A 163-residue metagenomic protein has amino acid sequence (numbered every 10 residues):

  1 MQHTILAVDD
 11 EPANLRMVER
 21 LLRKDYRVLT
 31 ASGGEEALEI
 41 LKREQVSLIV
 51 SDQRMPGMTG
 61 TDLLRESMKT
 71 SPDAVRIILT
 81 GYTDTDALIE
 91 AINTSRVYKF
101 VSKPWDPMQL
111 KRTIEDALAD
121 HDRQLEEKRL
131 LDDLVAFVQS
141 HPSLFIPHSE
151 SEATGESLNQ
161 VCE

Functional and structural regions predicted by a protein language model:
P12-T30: Two-component/phosphorelay signaling modules centered on CheY-like receiver
T30-E39, G60: Helix N-cap/capping motif at the beta->alpha junctions
E44-V50: Active-site beta3 strand of CheY-like receiver
D52, T80: Active-site residues of response regulator receiver
M55: Receiver (REC) domain active-site loop signature in two-component systems and cognate sites in sensor histidine kinases
D62, T83-F100: Alpha4 helix (beta4-alpha4-beta5 surface) of REC/receiver domains from two-component response regulators
T83, A87, W105-I114, L118 (+1 more regions): C-terminal output helix
D120-E163: CheY-like receiver
